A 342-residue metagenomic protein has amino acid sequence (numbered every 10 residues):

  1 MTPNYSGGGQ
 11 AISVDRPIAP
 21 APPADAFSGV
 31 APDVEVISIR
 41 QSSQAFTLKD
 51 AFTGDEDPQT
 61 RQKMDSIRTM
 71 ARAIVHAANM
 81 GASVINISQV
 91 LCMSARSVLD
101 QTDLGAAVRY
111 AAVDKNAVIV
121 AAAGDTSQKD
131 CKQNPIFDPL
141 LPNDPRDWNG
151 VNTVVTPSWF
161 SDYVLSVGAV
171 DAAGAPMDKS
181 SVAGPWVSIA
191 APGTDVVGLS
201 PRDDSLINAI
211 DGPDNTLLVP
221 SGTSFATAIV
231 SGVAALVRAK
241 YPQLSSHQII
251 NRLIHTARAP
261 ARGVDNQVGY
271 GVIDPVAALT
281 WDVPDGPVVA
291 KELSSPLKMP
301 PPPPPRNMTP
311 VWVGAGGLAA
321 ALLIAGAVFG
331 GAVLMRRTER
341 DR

Functional and structural regions predicted by a protein language model:
M1, A19, P23-A26, V30-P32 (+10 more regions): Stable alpha-helical elements in mature extracytoplasmic
M1-K63, Y163, A183-W186, Y241-R252: Subtilisin-like serine protease catalytic core
P3-N4, H76, M80, S88 (+4 more regions): Structured segments of extracytoplasmic/periplasmic soluble domains in secreted or envelope-associated proteins
P32-I37, N79-I85, V113-I119, S161-S166 (+1 more regions): Loop/turn elements at helix/coil->beta-strand transitions in domains of secreted/extracellular proteins
S42-F46, V90-A95, V118, G124-K129 (+4 more regions): Solvent-exposed loop/turn segments at secondary-structure junctions within structured extracellular/periplasmic domains
A45-T156, L217-S221, F225: Substrate-binding/access-modulating region of protease and related hydrolase catalytic domains
N143-A235: Extracellular S/T/G-rich loop segment that most often corresponds to the catalytic His/Ser-adjacent loop
Y241-V333, R337-D341: C-terminal subdomain of the subtilisin-like protease fold in secreted/lumenal serine endopeptidases
